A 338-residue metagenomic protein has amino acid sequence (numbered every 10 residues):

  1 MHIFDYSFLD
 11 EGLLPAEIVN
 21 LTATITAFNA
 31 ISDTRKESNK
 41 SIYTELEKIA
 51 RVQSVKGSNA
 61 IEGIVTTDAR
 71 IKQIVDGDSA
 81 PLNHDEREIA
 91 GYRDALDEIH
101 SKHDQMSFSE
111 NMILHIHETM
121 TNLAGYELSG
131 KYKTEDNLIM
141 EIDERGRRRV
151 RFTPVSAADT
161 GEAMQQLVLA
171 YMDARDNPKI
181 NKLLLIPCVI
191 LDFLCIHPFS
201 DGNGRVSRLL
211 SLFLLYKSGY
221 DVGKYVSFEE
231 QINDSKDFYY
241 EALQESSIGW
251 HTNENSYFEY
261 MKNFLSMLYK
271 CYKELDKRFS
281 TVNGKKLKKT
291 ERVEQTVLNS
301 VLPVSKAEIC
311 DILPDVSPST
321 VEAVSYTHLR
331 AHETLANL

Functional and structural regions predicted by a protein language model:
M1-E333: FIC/Doc superfamily catalytic core
L335-N337: N-terminal low-complexity segments that are often proline-rich with Ser/Thr-Pro
